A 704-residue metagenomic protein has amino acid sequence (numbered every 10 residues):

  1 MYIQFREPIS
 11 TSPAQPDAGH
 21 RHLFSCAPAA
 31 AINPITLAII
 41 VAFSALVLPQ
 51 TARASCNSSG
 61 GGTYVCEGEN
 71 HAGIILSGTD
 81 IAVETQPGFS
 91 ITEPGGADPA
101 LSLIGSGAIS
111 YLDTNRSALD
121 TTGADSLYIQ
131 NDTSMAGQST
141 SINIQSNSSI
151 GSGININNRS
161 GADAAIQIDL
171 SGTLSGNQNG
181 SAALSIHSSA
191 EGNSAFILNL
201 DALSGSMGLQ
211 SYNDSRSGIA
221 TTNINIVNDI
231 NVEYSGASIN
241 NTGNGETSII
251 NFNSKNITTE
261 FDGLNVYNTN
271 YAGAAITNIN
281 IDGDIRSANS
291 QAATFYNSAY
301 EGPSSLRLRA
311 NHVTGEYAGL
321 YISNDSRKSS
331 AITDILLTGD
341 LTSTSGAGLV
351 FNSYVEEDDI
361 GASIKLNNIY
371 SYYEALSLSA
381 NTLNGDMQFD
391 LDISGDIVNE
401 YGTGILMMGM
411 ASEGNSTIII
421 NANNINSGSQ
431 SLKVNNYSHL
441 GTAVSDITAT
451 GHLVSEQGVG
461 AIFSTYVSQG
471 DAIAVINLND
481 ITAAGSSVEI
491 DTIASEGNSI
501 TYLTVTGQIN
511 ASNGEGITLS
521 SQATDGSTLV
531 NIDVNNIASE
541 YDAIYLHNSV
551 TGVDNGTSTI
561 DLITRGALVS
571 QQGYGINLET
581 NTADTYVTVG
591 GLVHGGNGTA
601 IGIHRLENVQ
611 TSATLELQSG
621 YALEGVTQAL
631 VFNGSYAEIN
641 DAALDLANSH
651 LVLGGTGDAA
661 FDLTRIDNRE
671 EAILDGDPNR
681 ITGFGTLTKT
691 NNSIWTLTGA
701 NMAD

Functional and structural regions predicted by a protein language model:
M1-A30: N-terminal secretory signal peptides that target proteins for export/translocation
N33-V47: Bacterial N-terminal signal peptides
L48-A54: Sec/Tat signal peptide C-region and signal peptidase I cleavage site
C56-A72: Short N-terminal segments immediately surrounding and downstream of signal-peptide cleavage
Y64-G68, L76-G78, A82-D98, S110-A124 (+26 more regions): Beta-strand-rich solenoid/repeat architectures in extracellular/passenger domains of polysaccharide-targeting enzymes
A72-S77, G96-I104, A124-D132, S152-R159 (+22 more regions): Glycine-rich beta-solenoid repeat tracts in large extracellular/virion proteins
